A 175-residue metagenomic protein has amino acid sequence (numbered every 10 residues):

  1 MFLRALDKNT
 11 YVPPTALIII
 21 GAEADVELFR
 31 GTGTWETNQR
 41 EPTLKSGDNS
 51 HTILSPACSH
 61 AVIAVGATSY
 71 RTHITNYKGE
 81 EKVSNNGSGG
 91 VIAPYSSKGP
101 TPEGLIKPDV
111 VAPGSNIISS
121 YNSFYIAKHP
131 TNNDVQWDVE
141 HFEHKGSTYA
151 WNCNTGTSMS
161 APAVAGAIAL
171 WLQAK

Functional and structural regions predicted by a protein language model:
M1-K175: Loop-rich non-cytosolic ectodomains and luminal regions
